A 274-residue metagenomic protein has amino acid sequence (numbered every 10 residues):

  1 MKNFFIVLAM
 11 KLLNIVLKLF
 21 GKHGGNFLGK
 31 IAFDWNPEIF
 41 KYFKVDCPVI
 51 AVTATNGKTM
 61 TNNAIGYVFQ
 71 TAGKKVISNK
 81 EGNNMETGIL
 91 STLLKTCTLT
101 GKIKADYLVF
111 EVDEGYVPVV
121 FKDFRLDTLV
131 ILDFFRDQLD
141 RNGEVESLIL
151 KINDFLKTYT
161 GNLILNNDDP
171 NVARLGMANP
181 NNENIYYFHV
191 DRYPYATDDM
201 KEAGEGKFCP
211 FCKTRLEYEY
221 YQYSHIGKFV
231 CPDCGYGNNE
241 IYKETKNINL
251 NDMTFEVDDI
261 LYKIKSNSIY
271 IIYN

Functional and structural regions predicted by a protein language model:
K2-H189, P194-M200, G204-F208: Phosphate-binding loop of NTP-binding sites
Y186-N274: Adenine nucleotide phosphate-binding catalytic loops in nucleotide-utilizing enzymes
